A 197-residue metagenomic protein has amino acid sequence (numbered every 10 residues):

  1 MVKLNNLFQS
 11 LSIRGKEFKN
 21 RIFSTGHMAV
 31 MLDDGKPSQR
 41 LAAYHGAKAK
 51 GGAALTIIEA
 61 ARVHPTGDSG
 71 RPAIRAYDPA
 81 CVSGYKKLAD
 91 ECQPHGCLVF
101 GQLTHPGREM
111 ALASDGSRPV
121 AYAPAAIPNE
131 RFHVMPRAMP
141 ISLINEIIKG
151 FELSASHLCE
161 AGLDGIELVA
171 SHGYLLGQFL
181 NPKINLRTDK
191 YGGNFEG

Functional and structural regions predicted by a protein language model:
M1-G197: Flavin-dependent oxidoreductase catalytic cores
